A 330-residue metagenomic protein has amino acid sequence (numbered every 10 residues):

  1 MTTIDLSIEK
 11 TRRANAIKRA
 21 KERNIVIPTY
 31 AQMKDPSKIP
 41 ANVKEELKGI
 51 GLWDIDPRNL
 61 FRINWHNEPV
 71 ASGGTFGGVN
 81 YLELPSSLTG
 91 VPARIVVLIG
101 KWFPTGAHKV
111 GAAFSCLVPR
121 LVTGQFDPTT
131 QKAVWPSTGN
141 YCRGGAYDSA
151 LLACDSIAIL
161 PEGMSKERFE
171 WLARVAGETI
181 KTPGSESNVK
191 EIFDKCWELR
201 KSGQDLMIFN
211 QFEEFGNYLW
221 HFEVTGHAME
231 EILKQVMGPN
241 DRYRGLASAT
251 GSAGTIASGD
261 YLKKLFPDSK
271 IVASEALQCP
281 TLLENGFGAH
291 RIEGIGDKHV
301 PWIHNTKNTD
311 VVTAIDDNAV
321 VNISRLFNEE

Functional and structural regions predicted by a protein language model:
M1-E330: PLP-dependent amino-acid enzyme catalytic core
